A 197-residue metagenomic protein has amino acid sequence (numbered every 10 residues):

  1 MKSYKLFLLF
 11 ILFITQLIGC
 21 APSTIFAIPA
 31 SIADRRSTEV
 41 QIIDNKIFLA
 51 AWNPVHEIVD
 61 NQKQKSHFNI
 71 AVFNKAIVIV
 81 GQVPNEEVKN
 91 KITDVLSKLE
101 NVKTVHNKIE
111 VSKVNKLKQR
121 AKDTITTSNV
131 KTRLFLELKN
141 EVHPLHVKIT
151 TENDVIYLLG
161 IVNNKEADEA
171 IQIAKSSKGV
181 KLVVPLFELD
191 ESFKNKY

Functional and structural regions predicted by a protein language model:
M1-C20: Sec-dependent bacterial lipoprotein signal peptides
G19-Y197: N-terminal targeting leaders
